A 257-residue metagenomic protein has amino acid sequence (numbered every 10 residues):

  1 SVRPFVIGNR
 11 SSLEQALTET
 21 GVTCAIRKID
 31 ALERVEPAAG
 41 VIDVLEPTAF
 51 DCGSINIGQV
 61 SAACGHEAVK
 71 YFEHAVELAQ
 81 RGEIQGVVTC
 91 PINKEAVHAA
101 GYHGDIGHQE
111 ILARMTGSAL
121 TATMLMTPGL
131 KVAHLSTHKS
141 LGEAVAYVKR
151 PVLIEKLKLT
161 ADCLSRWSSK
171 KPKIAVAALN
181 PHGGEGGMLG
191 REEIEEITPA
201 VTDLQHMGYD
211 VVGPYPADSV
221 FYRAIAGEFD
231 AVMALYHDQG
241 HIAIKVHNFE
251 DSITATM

Functional and structural regions predicted by a protein language model:
S1-H108, P151-L235, Q239-I253: Contiguous, glycine/small-aliphatic-enriched amphipathic segments in soluble metabolic enzymes
D43-V44, T121-T123, V132, S252-T254: Conserved beta-strand scaffold positions in the cores of enzyme catalytic domains, especially in NTP/NDP-utilizing
E46-T48, S136, M257: Pocket-edge structural micro-motifs
V97, G117, T137-S140, A146 (+1 more regions): A broad detector of the eukaryotic-type serine/threonine protein kinase catalytic domain
E110-L112: A conserved active-site-flanking secondary-structure segment within enzyme catalytic domains
R114-L130, M257: Short, flexible loop segments at boundaries between secondary-structure elements
L125-Y147, P151-I154: Ligand-binding beta-strand-loop-alpha-helix segment within the catalytic cores of soluble metabolic enzymes
